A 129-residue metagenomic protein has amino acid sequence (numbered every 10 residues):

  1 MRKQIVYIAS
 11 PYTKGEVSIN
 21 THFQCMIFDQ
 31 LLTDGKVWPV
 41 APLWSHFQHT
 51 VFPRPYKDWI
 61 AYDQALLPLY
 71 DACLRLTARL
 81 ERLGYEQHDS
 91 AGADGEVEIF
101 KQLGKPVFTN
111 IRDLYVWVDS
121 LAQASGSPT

Functional and structural regions predicted by a protein language model:
M1-T129: Catalytic phosphate/metal-binding cores of nucleic-acid and nucleotide-processing enzymes, i.e., regions that mediate
